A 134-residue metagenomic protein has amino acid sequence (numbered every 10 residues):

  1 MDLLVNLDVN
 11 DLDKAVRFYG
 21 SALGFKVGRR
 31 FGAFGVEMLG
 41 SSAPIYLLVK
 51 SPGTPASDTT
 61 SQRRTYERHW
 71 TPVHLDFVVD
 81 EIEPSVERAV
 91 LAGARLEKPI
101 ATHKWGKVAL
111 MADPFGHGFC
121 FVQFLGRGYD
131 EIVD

Functional and structural regions predicted by a protein language model:
M1-L4, K26-D76, P84-A112, Q123-D134: Vicinal oxygen chelate
V9-D11, K104: Conserved beta-strand-loop-alpha-helix junction that forms the acyl-donor binding cleft
K14-A15, P84: Short Gly/charged-rich anion-binding patches and loops
A15-G20, A89, G116: Conserved active-site tyrosine of GNAT-family acetyltransferases
G118-F121: Short glycine-/small-residue motifs
